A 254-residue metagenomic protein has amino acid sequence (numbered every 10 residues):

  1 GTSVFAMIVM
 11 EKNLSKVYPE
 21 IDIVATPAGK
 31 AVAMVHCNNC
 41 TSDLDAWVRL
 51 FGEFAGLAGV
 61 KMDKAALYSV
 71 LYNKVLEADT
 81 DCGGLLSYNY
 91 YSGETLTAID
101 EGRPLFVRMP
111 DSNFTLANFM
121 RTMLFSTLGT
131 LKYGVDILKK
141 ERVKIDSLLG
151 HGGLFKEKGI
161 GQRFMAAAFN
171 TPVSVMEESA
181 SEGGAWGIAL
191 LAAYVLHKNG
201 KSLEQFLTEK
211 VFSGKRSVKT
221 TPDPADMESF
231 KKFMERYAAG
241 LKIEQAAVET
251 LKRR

Functional and structural regions predicted by a protein language model:
T2-L149, L154-R254: Active-site core segments that coordinate phosphate-bearing ligands/cofactors across diverse enzyme families
